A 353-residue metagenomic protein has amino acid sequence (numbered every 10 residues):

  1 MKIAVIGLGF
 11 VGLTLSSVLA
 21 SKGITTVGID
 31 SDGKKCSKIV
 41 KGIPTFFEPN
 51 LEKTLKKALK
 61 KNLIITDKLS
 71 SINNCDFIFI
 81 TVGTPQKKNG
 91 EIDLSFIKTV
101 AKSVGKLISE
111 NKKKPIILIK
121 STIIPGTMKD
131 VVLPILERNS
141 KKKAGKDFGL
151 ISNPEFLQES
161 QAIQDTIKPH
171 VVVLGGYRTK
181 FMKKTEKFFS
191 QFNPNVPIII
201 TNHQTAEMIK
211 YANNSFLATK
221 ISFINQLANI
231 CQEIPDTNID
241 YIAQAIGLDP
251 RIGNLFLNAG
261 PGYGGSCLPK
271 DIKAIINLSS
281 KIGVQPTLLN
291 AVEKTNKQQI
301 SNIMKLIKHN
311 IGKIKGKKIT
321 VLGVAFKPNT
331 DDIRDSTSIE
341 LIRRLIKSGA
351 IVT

Functional and structural regions predicted by a protein language model:
M1-T353: Structural/interface elements that position substrates and couple domains in central-metabolism enzymes
